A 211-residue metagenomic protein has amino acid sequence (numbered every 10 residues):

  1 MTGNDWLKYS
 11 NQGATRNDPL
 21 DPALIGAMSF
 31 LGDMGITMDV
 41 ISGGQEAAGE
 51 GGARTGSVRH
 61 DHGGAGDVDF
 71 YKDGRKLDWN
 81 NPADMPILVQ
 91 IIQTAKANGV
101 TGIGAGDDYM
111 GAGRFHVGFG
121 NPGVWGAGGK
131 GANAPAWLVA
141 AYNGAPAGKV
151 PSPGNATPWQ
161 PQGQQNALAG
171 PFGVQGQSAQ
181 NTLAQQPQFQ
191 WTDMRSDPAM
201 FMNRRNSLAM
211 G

Functional and structural regions predicted by a protein language model:
M1-L7, Q12, G26-S29, D33 (+1 more regions): G/A/S/T/P/Q/N-biased, glycine-rich low-complexity segments that form flexible N-terminal tails, linkers, or propeptides
T2, K8, H62-D69: Glycine-rich, often proline-containing surface loops adjacent to acidic residues and nearby aromatics that form
Y9, D39-V40, Q45-A48, G52 (+6 more regions): Compositionally biased, low-complexity repeat tracts
N11, G35-I41, P86-I92: N-terminal start-of-chain detector that recognizes signal peptides and the immediate post-cleavage beginning
A14-N17, G56-H62, F70-P161: Catalytic cores and adjacent binding grooves of peptidoglycan-active enzymes
N17-S57, T101-G106: Extended, low-complexity, intrinsically disordered C-terminal regulatory tails of eukaryotic serine/threonine kinases
M38, G66, F115: A broad, low-specificity signal marking well-ordered, structured residues that form hydrophobic/aromatic
G43, A65, A95-V100, S178-A179: Small-side-chain structural scaffolding
